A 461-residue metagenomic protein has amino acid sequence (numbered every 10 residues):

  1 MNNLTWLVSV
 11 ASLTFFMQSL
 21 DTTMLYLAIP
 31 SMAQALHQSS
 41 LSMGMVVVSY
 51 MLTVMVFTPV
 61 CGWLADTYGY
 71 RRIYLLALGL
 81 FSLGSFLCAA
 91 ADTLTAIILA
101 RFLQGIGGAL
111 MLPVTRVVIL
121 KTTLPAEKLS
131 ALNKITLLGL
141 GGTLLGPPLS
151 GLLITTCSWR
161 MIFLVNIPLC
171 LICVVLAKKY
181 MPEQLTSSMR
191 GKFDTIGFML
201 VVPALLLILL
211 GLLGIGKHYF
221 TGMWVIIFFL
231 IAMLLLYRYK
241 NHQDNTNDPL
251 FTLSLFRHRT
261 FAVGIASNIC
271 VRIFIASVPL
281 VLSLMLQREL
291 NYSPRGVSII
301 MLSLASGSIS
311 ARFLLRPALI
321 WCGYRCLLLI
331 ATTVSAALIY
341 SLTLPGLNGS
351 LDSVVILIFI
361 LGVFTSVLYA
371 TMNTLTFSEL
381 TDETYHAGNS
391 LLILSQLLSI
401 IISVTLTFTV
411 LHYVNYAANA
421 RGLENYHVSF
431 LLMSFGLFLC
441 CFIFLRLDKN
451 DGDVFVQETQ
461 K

Functional and structural regions predicted by a protein language model:
M1-N3, S187, R446-K461: Intrinsic disorder in cytosolic terminal tails and internal cytosolic loops of multi-pass membrane transporters
L4-L20, L25-I29, S40, V46-S49 (+3 more regions): 12-transmembrane solute porter fold
Q18, V47-Y50, V54, F81 (+10 more regions): Structural signature of transmembrane alpha-helices in multi-pass secondary transporters
V54, L80-C88, Q104, L169-C173 (+3 more regions): MFS 12-TM fold signature
T58-Y70, I154, S310-Y324: Helix-to-loop junctions at the C-terminal end of transmembrane segments in multipass secondary transporters
C61-T195: Helix-loop-helix hairpins in multi-pass membrane proteins, especially solute transporters
P113, K134, L140-G151, L205 (+3 more regions): Glycine/proline-centered helix-kink
T155-S267: Hydrophobic transmembrane-helix bundles of small-molecule transporters
